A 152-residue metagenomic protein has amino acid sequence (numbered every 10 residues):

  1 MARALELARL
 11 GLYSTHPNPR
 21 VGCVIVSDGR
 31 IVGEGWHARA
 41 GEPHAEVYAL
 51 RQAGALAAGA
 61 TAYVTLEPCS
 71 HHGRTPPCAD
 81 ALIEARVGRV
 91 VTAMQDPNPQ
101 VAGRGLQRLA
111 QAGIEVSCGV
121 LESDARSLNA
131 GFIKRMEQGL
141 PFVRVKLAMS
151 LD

Functional and structural regions predicted by a protein language model:
M1-S14, D28-I31, G73-D152: Zinc-dependent deaminase
P17-V21, P43, P141-V143: Short, basic and Ser/Thr-rich N-terminal targeting/leader segments
N18-S27, A58: Acidic, glycine-enriched active-site microenvironments
C23-S27, I31-R51: N-terminal beta-alpha supersecondary unit
A38, T65, A93: Conserved residues at the C-terminal ends of beta-strands
P43-H44, A62-A81: Local cysteine-cluster metal-coordination motifs and their immediate loop/turn environment, predominantly Fe-S cluster
A53-L56: Glycine-rich helix-loop-beta junction characteristic of Rossmann-like nucleotide cofactor-binding loops
A60-A62, R89: Structural motif
